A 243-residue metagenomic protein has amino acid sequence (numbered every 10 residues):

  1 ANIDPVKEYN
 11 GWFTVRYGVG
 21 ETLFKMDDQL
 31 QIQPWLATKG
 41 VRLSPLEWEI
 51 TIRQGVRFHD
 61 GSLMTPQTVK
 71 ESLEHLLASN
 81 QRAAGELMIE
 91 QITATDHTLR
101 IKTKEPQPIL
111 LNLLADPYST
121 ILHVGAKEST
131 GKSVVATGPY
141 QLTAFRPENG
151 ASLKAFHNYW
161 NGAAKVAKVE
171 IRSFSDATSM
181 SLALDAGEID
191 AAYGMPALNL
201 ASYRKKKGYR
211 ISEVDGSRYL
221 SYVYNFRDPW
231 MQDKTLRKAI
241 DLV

Functional and structural regions predicted by a protein language model:
A1-S44, E74, V135-A136: N-terminal lobe/hinge region of extracytoplasmic solute-binding protein
Q31, A115-A164, K168, T178: Gly/Pro-rich hinge or "lid" segments in bacterial periplasmic/extracellular proteins
Q31, V56-S62, N158-G162, D228-L236: Short helix-loop capping/hinge motifs at secondary-structure junctions, enriched in acidic/polar residues
T38-N80, H97-R100, A183, W230-Q232: Aromatic- and charge-enriched surface segment that lines or borders ligand/interaction sites
V41, P45, A84-V124: Surface-exposed binding/hinge segments that line and control ligand-binding clefts or catalytic entry sites
T65-S72, D96-R100, G138-P139, V166-K168 (+2 more regions): Alpha-helical secondary-structure segments
G85-E86, A201-E213: Ligand-binding "clamshell"
E128, F156-S202: Ligand-site clamp/hinge motif
